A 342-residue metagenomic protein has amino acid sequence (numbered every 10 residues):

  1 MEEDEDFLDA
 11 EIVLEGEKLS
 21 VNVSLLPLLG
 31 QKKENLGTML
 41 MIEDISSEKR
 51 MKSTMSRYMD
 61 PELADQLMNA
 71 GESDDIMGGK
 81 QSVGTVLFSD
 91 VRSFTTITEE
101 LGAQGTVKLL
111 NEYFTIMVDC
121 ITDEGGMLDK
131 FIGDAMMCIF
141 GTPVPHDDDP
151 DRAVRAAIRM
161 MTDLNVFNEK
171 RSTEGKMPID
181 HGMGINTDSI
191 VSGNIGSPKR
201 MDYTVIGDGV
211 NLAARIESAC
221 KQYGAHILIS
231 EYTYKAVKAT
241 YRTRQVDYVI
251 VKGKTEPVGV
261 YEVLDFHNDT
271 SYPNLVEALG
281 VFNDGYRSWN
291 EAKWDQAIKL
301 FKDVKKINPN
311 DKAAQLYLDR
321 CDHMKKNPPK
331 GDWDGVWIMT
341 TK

Functional and structural regions predicted by a protein language model:
M1-E15, M68-S73, Y232: Terminal output helix/cap of sensory domains in signal transduction proteins
M1-F7, L110-G126, T142-M183, T187 (+2 more regions): Alpha-helical scaffold within the catalytic cores of cyclic-nucleotide enzymes
L14, L28-Q31, V251: Sensor-regulatory modules in signal-transduction proteins
V21, E34-G37, S82-V83, V258-G259: Short beta-strand edge/capping elements of PAS-family sensory modules
V23-L26, M41, N186: PAS-family sensory domains
L28-L67, N268-V276: Sensory coupling linkers of modular signal transduction proteins
I45-E62, A70, D74-A156, D163 (+1 more regions): Catalytic NTP-binding/metal-coordinating core of nucleotidyl cyclase/transferase enzymes
I190-S192, A219-E291, Q296, K302-D303 (+3 more regions): Cytosolic regulatory/linker segments at or just downstream of nucleotide-handling modules in signal-transduction
